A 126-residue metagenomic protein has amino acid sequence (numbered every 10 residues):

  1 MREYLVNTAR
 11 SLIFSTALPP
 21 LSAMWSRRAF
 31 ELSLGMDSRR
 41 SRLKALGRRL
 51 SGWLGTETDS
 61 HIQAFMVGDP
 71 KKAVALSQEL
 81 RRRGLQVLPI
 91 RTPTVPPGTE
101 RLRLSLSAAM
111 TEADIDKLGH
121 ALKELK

Functional and structural regions predicted by a protein language model:
M1-S60, K71: Active-site C-terminal subdomain of aminotransferase-like
P19, T92-P93: Short, ordered loop/turn segments at secondary-structure junctions
F30, T92, L118: Conserved PLP-enzyme active-site core in the AAT-like
S41-G84, T94, G98-L102, L106-A108: Conserved PLP-binding catalytic core of the aspartate aminotransferase-like
G68, H120, K126: Catalytic-site microenvironment of enzymes that process N-acetyl-hexosamine-containing cell-wall polysaccharides
L76-R81, K117-K123: Short amphipathic alpha-helices in soluble, non-transmembrane regions that often serve as interface/regulatory elements
